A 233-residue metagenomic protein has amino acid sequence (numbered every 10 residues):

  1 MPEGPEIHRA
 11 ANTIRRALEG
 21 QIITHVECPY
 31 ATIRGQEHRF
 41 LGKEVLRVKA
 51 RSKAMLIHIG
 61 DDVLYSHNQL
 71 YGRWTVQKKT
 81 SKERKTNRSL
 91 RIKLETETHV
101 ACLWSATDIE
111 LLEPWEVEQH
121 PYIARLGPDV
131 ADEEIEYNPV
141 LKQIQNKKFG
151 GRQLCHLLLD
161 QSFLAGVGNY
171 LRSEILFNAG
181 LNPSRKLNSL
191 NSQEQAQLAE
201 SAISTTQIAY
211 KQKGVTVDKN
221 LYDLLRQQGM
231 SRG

Functional and structural regions predicted by a protein language model:
M1-L112: Gly/Gly-Pro- and Ser/Thr-rich, intrinsically disordered tail segments characteristic of DNA damage-repair and tolerance
E3-E6, A10, E19, Q119-Y122 (+5 more regions): Alpha-helical structural motif
P5, R9, S52, D62 (+7 more regions): Generic hydrophobic/packing signal
A10-A11, A17, A31, A50 (+9 more regions): A sequence-composition feature that detects small, non-aromatic residues
I22-F40, K49, K82, Q143-G233: Basic, nucleic-acid-binding surfaces and adjacent catalytic neighborhoods in DNA/RNA-processing proteins
L64-V167, L171-N178: Phosphate/anion-contacting hairpin/loop surfaces
